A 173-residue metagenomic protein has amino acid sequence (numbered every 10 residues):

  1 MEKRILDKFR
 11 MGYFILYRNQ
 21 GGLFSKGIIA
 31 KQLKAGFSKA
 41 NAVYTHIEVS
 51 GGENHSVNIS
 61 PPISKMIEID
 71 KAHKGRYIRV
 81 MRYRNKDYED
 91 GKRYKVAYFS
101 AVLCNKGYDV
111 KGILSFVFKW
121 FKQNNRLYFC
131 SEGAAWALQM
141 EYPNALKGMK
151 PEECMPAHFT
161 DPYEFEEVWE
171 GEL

Functional and structural regions predicted by a protein language model:
M1-K8, K39-N41: Short, surface-exposed secondary-structure edge patches
F9-Y13: Loop/turn positions that initiate beta-strands
F14-D87, I113-K122: Glycine-rich catalytic cores of cysteine/serine-nucleophile enzymes that process amide/ester linkages in cell-envelope
Q20, G52, C104, L138-L146: Hydrophobic/aromatic-lined pockets within catalytic cores
D70, Y77, E89-I113: A structural motif
I113-L173: Activation targets extended, charge/polar-rich intrinsically disordered C-terminal tails
